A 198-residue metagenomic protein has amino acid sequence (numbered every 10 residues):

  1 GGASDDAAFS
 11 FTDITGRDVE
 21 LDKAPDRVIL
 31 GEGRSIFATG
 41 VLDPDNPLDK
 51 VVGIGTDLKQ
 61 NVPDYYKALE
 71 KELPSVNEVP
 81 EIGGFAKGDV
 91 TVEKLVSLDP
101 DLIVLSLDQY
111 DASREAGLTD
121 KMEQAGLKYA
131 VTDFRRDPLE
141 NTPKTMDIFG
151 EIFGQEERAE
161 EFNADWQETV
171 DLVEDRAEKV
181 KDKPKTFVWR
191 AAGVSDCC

Functional and structural regions predicted by a protein language model:
G1, I29-L30, D49, P63 (+3 more regions): An N-terminal assembly and electron-transfer interface module characteristic of large anaerobic redox and radical
G1-L42, E157-W189: Bacterial Sec-exported substrate-binding components of ABC uptake systems
F11-R17, S97-I103, A125-K128, P143 (+1 more regions): Acidic/histidine-rich, surface-exposed loop or edge segments in extracytoplasmic proteins
V19, Y65-Y66, E72-D89, T119 (+1 more regions): A structural signal for short loop-to-beta-strand junctions that line the ligand-binding cleft of periplasmic/secreted
R27-E32, V52-G55, L102-S106, Y129-D133 (+1 more regions): Structural recognition of the beta-strand scaffold that forms the well-ordered cores of secreted hydrolase catalytic
I36-S97, L102, S106-D111: A short, structured surface patch at a secondary-structure boundary
G40-L42, E115-G117, C198: Short, solvent-exposed loop/turn and secondary-structure capping segments
G117-C197: Extracytoplasmic substrate-binding proteins
